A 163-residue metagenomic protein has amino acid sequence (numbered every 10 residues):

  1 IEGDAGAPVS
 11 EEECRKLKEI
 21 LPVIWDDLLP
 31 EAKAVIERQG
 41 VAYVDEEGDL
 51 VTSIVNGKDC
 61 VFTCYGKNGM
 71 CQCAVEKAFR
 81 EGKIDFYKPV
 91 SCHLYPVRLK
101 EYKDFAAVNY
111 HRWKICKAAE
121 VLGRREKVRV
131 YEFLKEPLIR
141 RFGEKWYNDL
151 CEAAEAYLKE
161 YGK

Functional and structural regions predicted by a protein language model:
I1-K163: Short loop/turn segments that flank or connect secondary-structure elements
